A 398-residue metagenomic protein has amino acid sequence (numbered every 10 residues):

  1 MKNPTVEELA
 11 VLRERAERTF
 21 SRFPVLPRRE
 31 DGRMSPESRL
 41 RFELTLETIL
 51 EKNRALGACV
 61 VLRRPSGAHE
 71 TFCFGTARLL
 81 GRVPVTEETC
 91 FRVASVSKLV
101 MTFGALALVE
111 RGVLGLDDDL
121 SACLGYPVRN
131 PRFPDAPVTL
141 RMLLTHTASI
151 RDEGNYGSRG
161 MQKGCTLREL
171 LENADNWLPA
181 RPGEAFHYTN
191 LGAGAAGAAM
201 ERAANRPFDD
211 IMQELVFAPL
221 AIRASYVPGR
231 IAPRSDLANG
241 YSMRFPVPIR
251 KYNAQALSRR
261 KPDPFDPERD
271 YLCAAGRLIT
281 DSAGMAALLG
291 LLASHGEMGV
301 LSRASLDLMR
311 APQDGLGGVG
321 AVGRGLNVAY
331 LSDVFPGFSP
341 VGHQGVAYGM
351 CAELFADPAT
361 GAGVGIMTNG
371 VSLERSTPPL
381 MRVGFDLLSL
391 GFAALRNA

Functional and structural regions predicted by a protein language model:
E14-R15, R33, S294, R310-D314 (+2 more regions): Short, gly/Ser/Thr-rich active-site loops of penicillin-recognizing serine hydrolases
R18-D31: Short, contiguous pre-domain boundary segments
R33-V93, V113, E172-N176: Short, conserved catalytic-motif segment at the N-terminal edge
E51-G57, G81-M142, P179-L191, C273-G276 (+1 more regions): Short active-site loop at a secondary-structure junction that contains or immediately precedes the catalytic residue(s)
L56-A58, F91, P207, M350-E353: Short loop/turn microsegments at loop-to-beta-strand junctions
T71, R78, P131-V341: Short, surface-exposed loop or secondary-structure junction motifs that flank catalytic or metal-binding residues
Y271-R277, V341-A356, T368-E374: Glycine-rich phosphate/pyrophosphate-binding beta-alpha loops
P358-V364: Short hydrophobic/glycine-rich mini-motifs in sensory/regulatory modules that couple input to downstream signaling
